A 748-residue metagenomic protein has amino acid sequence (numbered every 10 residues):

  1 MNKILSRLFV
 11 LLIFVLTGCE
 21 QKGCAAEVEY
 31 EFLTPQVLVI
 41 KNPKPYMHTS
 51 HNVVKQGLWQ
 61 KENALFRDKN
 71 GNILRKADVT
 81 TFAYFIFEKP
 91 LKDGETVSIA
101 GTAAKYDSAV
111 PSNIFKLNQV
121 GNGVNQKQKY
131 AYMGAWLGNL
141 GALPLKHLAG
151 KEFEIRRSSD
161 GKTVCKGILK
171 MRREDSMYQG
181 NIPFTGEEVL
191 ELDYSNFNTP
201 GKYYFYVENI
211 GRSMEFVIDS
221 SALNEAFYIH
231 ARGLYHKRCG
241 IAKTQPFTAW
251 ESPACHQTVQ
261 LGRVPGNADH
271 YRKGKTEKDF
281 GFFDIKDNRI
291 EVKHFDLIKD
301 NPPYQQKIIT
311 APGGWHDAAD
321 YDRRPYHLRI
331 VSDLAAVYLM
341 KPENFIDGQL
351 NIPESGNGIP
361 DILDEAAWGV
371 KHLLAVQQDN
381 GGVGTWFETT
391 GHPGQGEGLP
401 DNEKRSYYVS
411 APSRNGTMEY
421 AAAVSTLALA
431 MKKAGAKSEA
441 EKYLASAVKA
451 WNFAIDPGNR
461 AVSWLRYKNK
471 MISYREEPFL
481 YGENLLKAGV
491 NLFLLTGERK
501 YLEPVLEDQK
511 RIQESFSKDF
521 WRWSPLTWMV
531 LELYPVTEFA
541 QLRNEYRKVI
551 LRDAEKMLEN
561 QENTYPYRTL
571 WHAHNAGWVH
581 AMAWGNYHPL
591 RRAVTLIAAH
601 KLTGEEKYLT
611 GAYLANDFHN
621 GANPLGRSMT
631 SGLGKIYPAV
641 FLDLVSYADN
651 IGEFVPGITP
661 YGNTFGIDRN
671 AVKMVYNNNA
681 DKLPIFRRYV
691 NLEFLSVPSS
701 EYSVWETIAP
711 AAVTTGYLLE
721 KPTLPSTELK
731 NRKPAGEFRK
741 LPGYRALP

Functional and structural regions predicted by a protein language model:
N2-L11: Sec-dependent signal peptide recognition, specifically the positively charged N-region followed immediately by
L12-A25: Bacterial Sec-dependent signal peptides at the C-terminal "C-region" and cleavage site
C24-T81, V120-G121, K127-E208, H236-L328 (+7 more regions): Aromatic (Trp/Tyr) and acidic
F87-D93, S195-P200: Surface-exposed, short loops/turns at beta-strand junctions within beta-sandwich domains
K89-S112: Acidic, Ser/Thr/Gly/Pro-rich low-complexity segments and short DxT(G/T)-type signature motifs
G101-T102, N209-E215: Short acidic/polar inter-strand loop motif in beta-rich domains
Y106-Q128, S213-S252: Low-complexity, Pro/Ser/Thr- and charge-rich linker/hinge segments at domain boundaries
E354-G358, I362: Acidic, glycine-anchored loop motifs typical of Ca2+
